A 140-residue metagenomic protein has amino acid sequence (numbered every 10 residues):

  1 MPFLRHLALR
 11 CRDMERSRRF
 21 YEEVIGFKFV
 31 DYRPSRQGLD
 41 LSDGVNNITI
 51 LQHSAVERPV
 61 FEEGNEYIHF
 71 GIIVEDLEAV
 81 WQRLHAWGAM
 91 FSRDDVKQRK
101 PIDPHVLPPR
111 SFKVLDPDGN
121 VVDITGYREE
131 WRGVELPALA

Functional and structural regions predicted by a protein language model:
M1-E15, I68-F70, G126-A140: N-terminal beta-strand motif that seeds the catalytic metal site of vicinal oxygen chelate
P2, L9-T49: Core segments of cupin and vicinal oxygen chelate
F3-R12, D40-S42, V60-W87, R110-L115: Vicinal oxygen chelate
R19-F20, R83, D118: Structural preference for long, well-ordered alpha-helical segments within the folded cores of structured domains
S35, E66, H105-P108: Exposed loop/turn and edge beta-strand positions of beta-sandwich/beta-sheet ligand-binding modules
V56-V60, E130-G133: A short local loop/turn or secondary-structure capping micro-motif enriched for an aromatic residue
W87-A140: Vicinal oxygen chelate
